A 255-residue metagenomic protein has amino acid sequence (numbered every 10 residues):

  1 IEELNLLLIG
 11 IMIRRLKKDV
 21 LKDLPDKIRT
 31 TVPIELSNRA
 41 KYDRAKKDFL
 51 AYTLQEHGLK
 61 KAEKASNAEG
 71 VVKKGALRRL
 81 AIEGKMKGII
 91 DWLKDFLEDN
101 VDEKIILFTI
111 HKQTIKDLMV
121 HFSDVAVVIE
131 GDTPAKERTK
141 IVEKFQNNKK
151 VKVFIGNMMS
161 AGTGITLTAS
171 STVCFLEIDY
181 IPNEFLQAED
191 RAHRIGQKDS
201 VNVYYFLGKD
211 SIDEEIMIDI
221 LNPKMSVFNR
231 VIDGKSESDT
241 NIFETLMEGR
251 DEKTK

Functional and structural regions predicted by a protein language model:
I1-E103, V203, L221-N222: Inter-lobe coupling linker of SF2 helicases/translocases
V32-I34, I129-G131, F206: Hydrophobic residues at beta-strand termini and immediately following loops that shape nucleotide-binding pockets
N38-A40, Q113-T114, P134, S160-G162 (+3 more regions): Conserved nucleotide-binding/hydrolysis micro-motifs of P-loop NTPases
D43, K87, K116, V120 (+4 more regions): Alpha-helical elements of the RecA-like P-loop NTPase motor core of helicases
I105-I106, I141-F145, T172-C174, Y180 (+2 more regions): A generic "structured core" feature
I106-F108, K116, S123-A161: Conserved helicase ATPase core of P-loop NTP-dependent helicases/translocases
I165-I178, V201-Y205: A short beta-strand element within the Helicase C-terminal
Y180-T254: A conserved SF2-helicase RecA2
